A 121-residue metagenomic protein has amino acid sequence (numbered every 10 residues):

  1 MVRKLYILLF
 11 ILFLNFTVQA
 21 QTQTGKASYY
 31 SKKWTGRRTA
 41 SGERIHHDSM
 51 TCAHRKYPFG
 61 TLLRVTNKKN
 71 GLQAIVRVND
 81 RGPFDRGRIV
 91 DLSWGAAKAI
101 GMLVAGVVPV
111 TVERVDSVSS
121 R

Functional and structural regions predicted by a protein language model:
V2-L5, V18-R121: Secreted/periplasmic proteins
Y6-F16: Hydrophobic helical h-region of N-terminal Sec-dependent signal peptides in bacterial secretory/periplasmic proteins
